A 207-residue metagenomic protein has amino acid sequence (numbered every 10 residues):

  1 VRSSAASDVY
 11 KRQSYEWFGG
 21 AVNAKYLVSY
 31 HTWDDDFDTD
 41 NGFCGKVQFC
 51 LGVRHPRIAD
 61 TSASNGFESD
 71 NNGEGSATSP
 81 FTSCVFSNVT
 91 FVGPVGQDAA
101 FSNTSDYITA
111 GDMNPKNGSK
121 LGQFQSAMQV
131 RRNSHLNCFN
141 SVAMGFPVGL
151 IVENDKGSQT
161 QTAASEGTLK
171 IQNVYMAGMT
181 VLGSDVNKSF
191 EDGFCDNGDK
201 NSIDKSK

Functional and structural regions predicted by a protein language model:
V1-R2, A6, Y10: Single conserved hydrophobic/aromatic residue that forms the stacking wall/gate of nucleotide- or nucleobase-binding
D8, W17-F18, K25, Y30 (+10 more regions): Feature marks extracellular polysaccharide-active and adherence modules
K11-F18, K25, W33-N41, Q48 (+5 more regions): Short glycine/acidic-rich loop motifs that flank beta-strands on beta-rich extracellular proteins
Y15, V22, L27, C44-G45 (+5 more regions): Solenoid scaffold repeats with emphasis on beta-solenoid/beta-helix
L27, T39-N41, S79-P80, G118-S119 (+1 more regions): Short consensus segments that form the blades of beta-propeller domains, in both extracellular/periplasmic
S29, G52, A110-G118, A163 (+1 more regions): Intrinsically disordered, low-complexity polar regions and short flexible loop motifs
L51, N71-S83: Extracellular, surface-exposed repeat architectures
D98-A110, G122-K207: Predominantly extracellular beta-rich ligand-binding scaffolds that present long acidic/polar faces for carbohydrate
